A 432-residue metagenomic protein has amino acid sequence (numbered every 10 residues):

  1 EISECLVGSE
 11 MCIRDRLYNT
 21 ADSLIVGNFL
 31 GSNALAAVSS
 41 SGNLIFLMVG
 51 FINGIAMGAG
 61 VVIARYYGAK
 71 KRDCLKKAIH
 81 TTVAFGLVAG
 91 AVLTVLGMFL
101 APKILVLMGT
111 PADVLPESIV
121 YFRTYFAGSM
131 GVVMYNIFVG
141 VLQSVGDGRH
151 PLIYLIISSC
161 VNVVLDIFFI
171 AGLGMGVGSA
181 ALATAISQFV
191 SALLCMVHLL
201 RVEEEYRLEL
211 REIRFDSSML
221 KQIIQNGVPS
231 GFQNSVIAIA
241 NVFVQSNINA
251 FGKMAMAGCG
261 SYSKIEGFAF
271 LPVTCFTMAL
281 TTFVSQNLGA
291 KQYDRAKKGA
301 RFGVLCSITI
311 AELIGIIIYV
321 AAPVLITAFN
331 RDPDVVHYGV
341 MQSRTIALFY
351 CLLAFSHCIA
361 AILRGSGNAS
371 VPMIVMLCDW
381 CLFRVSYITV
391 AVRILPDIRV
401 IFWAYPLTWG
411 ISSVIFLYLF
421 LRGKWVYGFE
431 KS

Functional and structural regions predicted by a protein language model:
E1, S9, I63-M130, G172-V228 (+2 more regions): Short alpha-helical transmembrane segments in multi-pass integral membrane proteins
S9-E10, R14-D22, T124, Y135 (+5 more regions): Transmembrane helical elements of multi-pass membrane transporters/channels
L17-A36, L105-A112, F168-M175, S235-K264 (+4 more regions): Helix-terminus/linker motif at the lipid-water interface of multi-pass membrane proteins
L24, N28, V61, P102-K103 (+14 more regions): Transmembrane alpha-helix boundary and packing residues in multipass membrane permease domains and related
S32-N43, S118, F122, A181 (+3 more regions): Small-residue hotspots at the loop-to-helix junctions and early N-terminal turns of transmembrane alpha-helices
L35-V95, V132-P151, Q245, C259-A322 (+2 more regions): Small-residue-rich hydrophobic transmembrane alpha-helices
L47-G50, T94, N162-D166, A192-M196 (+4 more regions): Hydrophobic transmembrane alpha-helices of multi-pass small-molecule transporters
A56, T124-Q143, P151-S159, A180-C195 (+4 more regions): Short runs within selected transmembrane alpha-helices of multi-pass transporters and secretion channels
